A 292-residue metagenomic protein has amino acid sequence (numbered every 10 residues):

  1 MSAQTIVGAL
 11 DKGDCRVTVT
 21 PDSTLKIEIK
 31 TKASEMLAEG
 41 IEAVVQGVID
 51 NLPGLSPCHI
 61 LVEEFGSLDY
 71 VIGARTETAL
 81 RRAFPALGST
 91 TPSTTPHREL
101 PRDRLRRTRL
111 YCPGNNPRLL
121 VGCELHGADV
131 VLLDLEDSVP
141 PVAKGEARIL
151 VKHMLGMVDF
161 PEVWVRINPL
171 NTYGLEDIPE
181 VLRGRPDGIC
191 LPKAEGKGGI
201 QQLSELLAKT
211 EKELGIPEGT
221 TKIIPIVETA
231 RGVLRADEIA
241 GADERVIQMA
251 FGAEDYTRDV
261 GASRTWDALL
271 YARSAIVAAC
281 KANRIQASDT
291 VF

Functional and structural regions predicted by a protein language model:
M1-P101: N-terminal intrinsically disordered, cationic/polar leader segments that include organellar targeting peptides
R102-F292: Conserved alpha/beta-domain cores
